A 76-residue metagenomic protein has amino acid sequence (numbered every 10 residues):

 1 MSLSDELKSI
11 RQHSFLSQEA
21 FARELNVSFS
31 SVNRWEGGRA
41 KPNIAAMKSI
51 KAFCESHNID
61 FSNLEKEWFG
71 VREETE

Functional and structural regions predicted by a protein language model:
M1-H13, K48-K51, F61: A short, Lys/Arg-rich alpha-helix, primarily the initiator
F15-R34: Short alpha-helical DNA-recognition segment
S28, R39, H57, V71: The DNA-recognition helices of helix-turn-helix-type DNA-binding domains
R39-A52: Short, basic-rich loop-to-helix N-cap that marks the start of a DNA-contacting helix
I44, D60-E76: Short, charged recognition helix plus adjacent turn of helix-turn-helix-like nucleic-acid-binding domains
